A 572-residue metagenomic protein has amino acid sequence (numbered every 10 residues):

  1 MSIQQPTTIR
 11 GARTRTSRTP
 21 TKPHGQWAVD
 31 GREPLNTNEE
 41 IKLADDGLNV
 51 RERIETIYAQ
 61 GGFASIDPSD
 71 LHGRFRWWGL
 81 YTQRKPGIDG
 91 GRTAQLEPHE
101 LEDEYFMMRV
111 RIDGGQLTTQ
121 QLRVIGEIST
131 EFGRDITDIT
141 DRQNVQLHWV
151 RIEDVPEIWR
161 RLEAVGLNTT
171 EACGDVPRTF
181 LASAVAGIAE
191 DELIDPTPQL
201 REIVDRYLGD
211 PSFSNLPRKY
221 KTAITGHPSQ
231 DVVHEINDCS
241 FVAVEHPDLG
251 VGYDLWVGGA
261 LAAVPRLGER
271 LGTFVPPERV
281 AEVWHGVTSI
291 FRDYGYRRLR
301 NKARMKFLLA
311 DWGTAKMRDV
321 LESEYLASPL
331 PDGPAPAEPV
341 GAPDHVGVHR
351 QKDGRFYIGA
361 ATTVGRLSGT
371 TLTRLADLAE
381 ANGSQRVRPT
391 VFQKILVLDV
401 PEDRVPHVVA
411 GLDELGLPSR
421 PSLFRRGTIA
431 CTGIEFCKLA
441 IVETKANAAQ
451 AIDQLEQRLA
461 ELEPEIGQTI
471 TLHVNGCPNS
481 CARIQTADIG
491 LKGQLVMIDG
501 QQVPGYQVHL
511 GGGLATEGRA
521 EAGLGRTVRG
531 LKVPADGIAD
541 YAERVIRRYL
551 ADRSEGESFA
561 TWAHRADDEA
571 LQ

Functional and structural regions predicted by a protein language model:
S2-Q572: Peripheral terminal and linker regions in Fe-S/redox and tRNA-modifying enzymes
